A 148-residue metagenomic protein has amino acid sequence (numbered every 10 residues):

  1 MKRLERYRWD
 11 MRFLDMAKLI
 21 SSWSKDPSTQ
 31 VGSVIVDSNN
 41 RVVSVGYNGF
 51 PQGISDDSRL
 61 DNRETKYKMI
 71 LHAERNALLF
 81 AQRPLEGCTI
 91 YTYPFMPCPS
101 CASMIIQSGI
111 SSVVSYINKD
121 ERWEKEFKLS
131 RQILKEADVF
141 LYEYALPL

Functional and structural regions predicted by a protein language model:
M1-L148: Zinc-dependent deaminase catalytic domain
